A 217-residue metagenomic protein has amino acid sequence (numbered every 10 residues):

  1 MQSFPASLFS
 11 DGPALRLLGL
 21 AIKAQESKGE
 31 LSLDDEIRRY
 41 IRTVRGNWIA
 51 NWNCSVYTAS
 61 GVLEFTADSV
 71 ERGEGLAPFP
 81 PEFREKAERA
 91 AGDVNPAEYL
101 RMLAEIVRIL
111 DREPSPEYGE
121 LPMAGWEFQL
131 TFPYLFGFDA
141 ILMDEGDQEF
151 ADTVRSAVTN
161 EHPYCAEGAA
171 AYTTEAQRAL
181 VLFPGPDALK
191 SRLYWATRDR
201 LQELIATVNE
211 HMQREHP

Functional and structural regions predicted by a protein language model:
M1-F4, E82, T159-Q202: Function-determining sites in protein domains
M1-R45, L100-S156: Short terminal alpha-helical segments
D11-L31, G46-A50, A67-F79, A87-E98: Amphipathic alpha-helical interface segments
L18, A24-S27, R72, G92 (+7 more regions): An almost-null, non-specific background feature that weakly reflects generic protein context rather than any particular
L20, E36-T43, G61-S69, F79-K86 (+8 more regions): Charge-rich, solvent-exposed alpha-helical interaction surfaces
S27-L76, G137-Q177: Amphipathic alpha-helical interaction modules
E74-L130, A188-P217: Amphipathic alpha-helical binding modules
